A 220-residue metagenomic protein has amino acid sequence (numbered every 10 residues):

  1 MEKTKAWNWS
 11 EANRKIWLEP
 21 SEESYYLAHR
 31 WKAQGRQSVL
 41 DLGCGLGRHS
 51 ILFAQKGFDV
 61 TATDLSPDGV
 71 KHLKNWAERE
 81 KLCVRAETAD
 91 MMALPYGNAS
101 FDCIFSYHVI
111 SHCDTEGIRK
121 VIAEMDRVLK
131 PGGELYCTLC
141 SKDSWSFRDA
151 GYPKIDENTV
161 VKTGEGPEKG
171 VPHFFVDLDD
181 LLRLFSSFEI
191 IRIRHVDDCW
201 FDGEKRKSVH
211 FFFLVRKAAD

Functional and structural regions predicted by a protein language model:
M1-R36, G45-A93, E134-D220: Class I (Rossmann-like) S-adenosyl-L-methionine-dependent methyltransferase catalytic domain, capturing the SAM-binding
D41: Class I SAM-dependent methyltransferase core
M92-I104: A short acidic, Gly/Pro-enriched loop at the edge of an enzyme's catalytic core that lines a small-molecule cofactor
S106-V109: A short beta-strand submotif of the Rossmann-like class I SAM-dependent methyltransferase core that lines
S111-C113: A short His-aromatic
T115-G117, R148: Conserved catalytic-core motifs of eukaryotic protein kinase domains, centered on the activation segment
R119-P131: A short glycine-rich, Lys/Arg-flanked "PGG" loop and its adjoining helix->strand segment in the class I
